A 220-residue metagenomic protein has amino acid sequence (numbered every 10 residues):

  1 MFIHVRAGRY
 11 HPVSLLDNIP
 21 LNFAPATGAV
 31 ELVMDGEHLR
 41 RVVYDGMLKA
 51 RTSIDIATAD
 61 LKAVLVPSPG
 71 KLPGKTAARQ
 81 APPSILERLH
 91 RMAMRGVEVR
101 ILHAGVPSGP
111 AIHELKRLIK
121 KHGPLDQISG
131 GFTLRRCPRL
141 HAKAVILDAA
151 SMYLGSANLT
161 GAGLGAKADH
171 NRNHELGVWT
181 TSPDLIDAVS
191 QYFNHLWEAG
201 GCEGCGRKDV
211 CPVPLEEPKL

Functional and structural regions predicted by a protein language model:
F2-N22, S151-L220: Signature of lipid phosphatidyltransferase scaffolds
V30-D35, K75-R79, G130-F132: Short, flexible loop segments at the rims of nucleotide/cofactor-binding pockets, characterized by
D35-V42: A Trp-anchored, charged/polar loop motif used as the substrate-binding/catalytic surface of acyl/ester-handling
G46-I128: Primarily the HKD phosphodiesterase
D60, R139, N158: Catalytic metal-binding/acid-base residues of hydrolase active sites
H103-G109, P138-L140, P183-D184: Short beta-alpha junction loops
T133-R136, A168: Short Gly/Pro-enriched turn/cap motifs at secondary-structure boundaries
K143-I146, L176-V178: Short beta-strand scaffold segments in enzyme catalytic cores
